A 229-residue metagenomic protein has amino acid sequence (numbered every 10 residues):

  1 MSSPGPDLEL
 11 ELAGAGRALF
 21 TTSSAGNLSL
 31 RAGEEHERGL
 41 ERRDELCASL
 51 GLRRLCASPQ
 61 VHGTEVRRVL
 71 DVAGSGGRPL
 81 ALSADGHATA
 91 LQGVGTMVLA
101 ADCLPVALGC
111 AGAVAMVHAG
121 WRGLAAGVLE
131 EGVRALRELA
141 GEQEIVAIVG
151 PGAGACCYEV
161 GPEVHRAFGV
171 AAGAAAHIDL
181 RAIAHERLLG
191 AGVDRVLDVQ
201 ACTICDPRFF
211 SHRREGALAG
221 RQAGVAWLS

Functional and structural regions predicted by a protein language model:
M1-S229: Active-site microenvironment for binding and transforming phosphate-containing groups
